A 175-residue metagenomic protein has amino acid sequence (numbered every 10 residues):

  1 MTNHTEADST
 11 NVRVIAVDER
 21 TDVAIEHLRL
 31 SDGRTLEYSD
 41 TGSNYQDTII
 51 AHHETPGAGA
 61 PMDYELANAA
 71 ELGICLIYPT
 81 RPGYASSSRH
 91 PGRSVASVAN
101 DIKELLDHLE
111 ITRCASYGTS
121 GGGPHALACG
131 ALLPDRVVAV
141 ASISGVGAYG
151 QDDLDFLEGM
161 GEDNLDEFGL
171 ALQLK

Functional and structural regions predicted by a protein language model:
M1-H27, S39: An N-terminal hydrophobic leader/cap segment in hydrolases
L30-S86: Conserved HGGG/HGGXW glycine-rich cap/lid loop of the alpha/beta-hydrolase fold
P61-M62, S87-G92, D153: Conserved catalytic-core motifs of eukaryotic protein kinase domains, centered on the activation segment
L66-A70, R93-A96, E158-G159: Glycine-rich, phosphate-binding/catalytic loops in enzymes
S97-A115: Conserved acidic catalytic loop of the alpha/beta-hydrolase fold
S116-G118, I143: Short beta-strand immediately N-terminal to the catalytic nucleophile in serine-hydrolase-like folds
G123-P134, V140: Short glycine-enriched nucleophile-adjacent loop and the immediately C-terminal alpha-helix near the catalytic center
R136-K175: Alpha/beta-hydrolase-fold enzymes
